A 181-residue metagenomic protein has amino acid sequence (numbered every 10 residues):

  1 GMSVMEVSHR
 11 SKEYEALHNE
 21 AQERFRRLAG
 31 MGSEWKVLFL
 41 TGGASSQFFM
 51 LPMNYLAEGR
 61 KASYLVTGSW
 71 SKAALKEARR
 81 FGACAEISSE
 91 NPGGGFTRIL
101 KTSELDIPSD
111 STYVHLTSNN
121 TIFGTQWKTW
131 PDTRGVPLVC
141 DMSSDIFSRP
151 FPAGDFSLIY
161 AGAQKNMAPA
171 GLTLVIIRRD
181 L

Functional and structural regions predicted by a protein language model:
M2-Q47, N54, G68-S69, K76-E77: Conserved N-terminal alpha-helix of the aminotransferase class I/II PLP-enzyme fold
G30-G32, Y55-A57, L105-S109, T129-T133 (+2 more regions): Solvent-exposed alpha-helices and their adjacent loops that cap or buttress functional pockets in soluble metabolic
W35-V37, R60-S63, G135-V136: Short active-site oxyanion
L40-T41, L65, I87-S88, H115-S118 (+3 more regions): Short beta-strand segments
S45-V114: PLP-dependent aminotransferase-like
A73-A74, G95-L100, F147-F151, A168-T173: Short, charged, surface-exposed secondary-structure boundary motifs
A78, S89-I146, L158: Active-site phosphate-binding strand-loop segment of PLP-dependent enzymes
D155-L181: Active-site PLP attachment segment
